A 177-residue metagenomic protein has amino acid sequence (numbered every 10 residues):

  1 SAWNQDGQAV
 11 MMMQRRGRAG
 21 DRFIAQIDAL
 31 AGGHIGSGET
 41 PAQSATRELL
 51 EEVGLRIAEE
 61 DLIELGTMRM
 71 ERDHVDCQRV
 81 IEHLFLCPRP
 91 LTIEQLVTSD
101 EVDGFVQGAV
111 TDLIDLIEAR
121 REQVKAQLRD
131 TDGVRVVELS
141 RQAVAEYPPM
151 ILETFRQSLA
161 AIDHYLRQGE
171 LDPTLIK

Functional and structural regions predicted by a protein language model:
S1-G7: Acidic, metal-coordinating catalytic segment for phosphate/diphosphate chemistry, firing primarily on the Nudix
G7-R47, E51: Conserved Nudix-box catalytic region and its N-terminal flanking loop in Nudix hydrolases and closely related
R18-A19, R69-E71: Short, catalytically relevant binding-site loops at active-site mouths
A19, F23, A31, E64 (+2 more regions): Glycine-rich, flexible loop/turn motifs
L50-A58, D73, P90: Alpha-helix capping at helix-to-loop junctions
R56-G66: A short coil-to-beta-strand element that immediately follows conserved catalytic motifs
G66-R69, D76-K177: Nudix hydrolase/Nudix homology domain
